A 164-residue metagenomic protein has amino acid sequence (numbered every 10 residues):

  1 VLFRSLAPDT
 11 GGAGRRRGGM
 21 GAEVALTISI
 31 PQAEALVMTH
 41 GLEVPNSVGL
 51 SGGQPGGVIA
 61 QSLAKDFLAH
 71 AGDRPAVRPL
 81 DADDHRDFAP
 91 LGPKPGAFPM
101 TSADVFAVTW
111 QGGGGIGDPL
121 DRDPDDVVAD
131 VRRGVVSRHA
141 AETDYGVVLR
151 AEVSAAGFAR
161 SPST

Functional and structural regions predicted by a protein language model:
V1-T164: Glycine/proline-enriched, intrinsically flexible loops and inter-domain linkers
